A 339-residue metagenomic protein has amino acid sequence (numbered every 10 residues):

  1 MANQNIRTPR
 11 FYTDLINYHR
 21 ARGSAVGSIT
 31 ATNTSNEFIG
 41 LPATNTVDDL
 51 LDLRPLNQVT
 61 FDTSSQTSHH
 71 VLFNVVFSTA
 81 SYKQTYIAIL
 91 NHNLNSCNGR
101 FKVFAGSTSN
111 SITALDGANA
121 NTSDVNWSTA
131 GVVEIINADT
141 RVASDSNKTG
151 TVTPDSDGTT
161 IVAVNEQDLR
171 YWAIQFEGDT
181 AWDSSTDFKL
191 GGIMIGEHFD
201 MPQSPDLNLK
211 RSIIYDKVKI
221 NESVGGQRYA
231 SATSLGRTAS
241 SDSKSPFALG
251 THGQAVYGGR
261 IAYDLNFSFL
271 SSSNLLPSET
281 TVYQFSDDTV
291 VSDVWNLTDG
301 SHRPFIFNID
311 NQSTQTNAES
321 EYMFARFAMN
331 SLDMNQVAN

Functional and structural regions predicted by a protein language model:
A2-H69, A80-Y82, Y86, L90-N98 (+1 more regions): Extracellular/virion structural assembly segments
V71-V75: N-terminal intrinsically disordered, low-complexity, charge-rich
